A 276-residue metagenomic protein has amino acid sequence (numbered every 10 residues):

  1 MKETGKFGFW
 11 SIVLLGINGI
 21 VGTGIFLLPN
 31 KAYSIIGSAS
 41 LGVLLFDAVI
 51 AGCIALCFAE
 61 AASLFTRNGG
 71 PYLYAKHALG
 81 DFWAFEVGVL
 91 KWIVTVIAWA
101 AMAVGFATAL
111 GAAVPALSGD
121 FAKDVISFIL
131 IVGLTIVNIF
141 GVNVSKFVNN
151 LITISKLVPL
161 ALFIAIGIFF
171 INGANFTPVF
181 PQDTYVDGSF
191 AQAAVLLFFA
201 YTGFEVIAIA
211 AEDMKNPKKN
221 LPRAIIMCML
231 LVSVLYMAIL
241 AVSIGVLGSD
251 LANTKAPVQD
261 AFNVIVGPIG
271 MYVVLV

Functional and structural regions predicted by a protein language model:
M1-N30, S34-S38, L45, A51-G52 (+2 more regions): Membrane-interface "cap" regions at the ends of multi-pass membrane proteins
K2-E3, L41, L45, L117-A122 (+2 more regions): Helix-loop-helix junctions that connect adjacent transmembrane segments in multi-pass membrane transporters
K6-G16, G80-I93, I126-L130, T184-L197 (+1 more regions): Select transmembrane alpha-helical segments in multipass membrane proteins
G8, G22, A61, G80 (+3 more regions): Hydrophobic/aromatic residues within transmembrane alpha-helices of membrane transport systems, especially the TMDs
S11, A39-G42, W83, V144 (+1 more regions): Residue-level recognition of membrane-helix boundary sites in multi-pass small-molecule transporters
L15, F26, A51, A55-A59 (+6 more regions): Alpha-helical transmembrane segments and their lipid-water interface positions in multi-pass membrane proteins
I20, V49, K91, I225-L230: Transmembrane helix-bundle signature of multi-pass membrane transporters/permeases
K31, I35, V43, G52-I131 (+3 more regions): Hydrophobic transmembrane alpha-helices that form the core helical bundles of multi-pass secondary transporters
